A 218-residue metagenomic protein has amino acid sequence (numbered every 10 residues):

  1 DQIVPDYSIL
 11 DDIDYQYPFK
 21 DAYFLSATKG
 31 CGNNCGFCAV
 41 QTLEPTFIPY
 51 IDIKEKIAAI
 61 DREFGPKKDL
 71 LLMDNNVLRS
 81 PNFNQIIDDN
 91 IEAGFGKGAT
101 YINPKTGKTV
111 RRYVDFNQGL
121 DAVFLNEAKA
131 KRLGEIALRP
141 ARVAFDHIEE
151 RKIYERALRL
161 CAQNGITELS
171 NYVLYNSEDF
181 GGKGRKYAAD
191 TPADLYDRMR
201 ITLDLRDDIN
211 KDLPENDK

Functional and structural regions predicted by a protein language model:
D1-F64, L71: Acidic, low-complexity intrinsically disordered segments
D6-I9, L70, R112-F124, T191-D207 (+1 more regions): Extended, compositionally biased low-complexity polar/Lys-Gly-rich tracts and adjacent boundary/linker regions are
D21, R151, D212-N216: Extended, charge-rich low-complexity interaction segments
N34, E44-F47, R79-P81, E178-G182: Short catalytic/ligand-binding loop motif for oxyanion handling, primarily in non-cytosolic enzymes, centered on
C35, I87-D88, L203: Non-transmembrane alpha-helical segments in soluble domains of secreted/periplasmic/extracellular proteins
P45-E55, Q85, E149, I153 (+1 more regions): Alpha-helix N-cap and loop-to-helix initiation/capping positions
K56-S177: Conserved SAM/AdoMet-binding glycine-rich loop
A162-G165, N176-K218: Auxiliary Fe-S-binding modules of radical SAM enzymes
